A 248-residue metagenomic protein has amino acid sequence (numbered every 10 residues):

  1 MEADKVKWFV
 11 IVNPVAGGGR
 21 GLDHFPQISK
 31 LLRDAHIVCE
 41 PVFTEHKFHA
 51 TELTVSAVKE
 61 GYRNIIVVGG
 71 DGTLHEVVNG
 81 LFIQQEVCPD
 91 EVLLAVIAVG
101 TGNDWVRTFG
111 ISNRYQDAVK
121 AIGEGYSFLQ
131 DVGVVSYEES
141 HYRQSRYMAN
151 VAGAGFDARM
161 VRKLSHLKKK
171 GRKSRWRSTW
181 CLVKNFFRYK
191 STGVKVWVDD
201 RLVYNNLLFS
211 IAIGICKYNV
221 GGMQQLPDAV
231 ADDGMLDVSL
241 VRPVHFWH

Functional and structural regions predicted by a protein language model:
M1-V68, H75, N79, Q116: ATP/NTP phosphate-donor binding region
V10, P41, L94, V196 (+1 more regions): Generic preference for hydrophobic
L22-H24, V78-L81, R107-F109, Q224-Q225: Short amphipathic alpha-helical segments
F25-I28, V58, F82-I83, S165-H166 (+1 more regions): Short, solvent-exposed amphipathic alpha-helical segments in soluble enzyme and RNA/protein-processing domains
A35, F82-S210: Catalytic core of DAGKc-family lipid kinases
T73-L74, V220: Short glycine-rich, flexible loops that bind phosphorylated cofactors or substrates
G193, V198-L202, L207-H248: Internal anion-binding site segments
